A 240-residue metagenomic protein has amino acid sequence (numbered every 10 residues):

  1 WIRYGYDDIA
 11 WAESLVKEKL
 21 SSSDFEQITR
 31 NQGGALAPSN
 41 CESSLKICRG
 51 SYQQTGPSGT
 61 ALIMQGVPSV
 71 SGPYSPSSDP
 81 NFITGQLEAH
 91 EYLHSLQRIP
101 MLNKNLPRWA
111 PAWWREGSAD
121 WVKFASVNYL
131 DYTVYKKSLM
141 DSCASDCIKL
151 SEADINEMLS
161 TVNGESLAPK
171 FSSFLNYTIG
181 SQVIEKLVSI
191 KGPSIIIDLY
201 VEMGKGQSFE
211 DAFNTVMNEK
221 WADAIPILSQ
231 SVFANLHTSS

Functional and structural regions predicted by a protein language model:
W1-R49, Q54: A metal-dependent hydrolase signature that marks the N-terminal structural subdomain at the beginning of catalytic folds
N31-P57, S69-S75, C147-P169, I197 (+1 more regions): Surface-exposed intrinsically disordered loops and tails
S39-C147: Zinc-dependent metallopeptidase catalytic helix centered on the HExxH motif and its immediate flanking segment
Q86, K104-G180, I190, Y200-S240: Acidic/His/Gly-enriched intrinsically disordered linker/tail segments that often contain short helix/coil "MoRF-like"
V183-I184: Compact recognition or signaling/catalytic modules
L187: N-terminal glycine-/serine-/threonine-rich phosphate-binding loop
P193-I195: Loop/turn elements at helix/coil->beta-strand transitions in domains of secreted/extracellular proteins
